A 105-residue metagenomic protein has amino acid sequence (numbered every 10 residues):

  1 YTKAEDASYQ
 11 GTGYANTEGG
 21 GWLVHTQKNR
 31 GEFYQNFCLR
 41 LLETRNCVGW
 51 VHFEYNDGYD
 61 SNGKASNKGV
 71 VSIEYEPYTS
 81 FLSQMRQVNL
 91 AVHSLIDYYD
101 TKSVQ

Functional and structural regions predicted by a protein language model:
Y1-F37, F53-D57: Active-site clefts of carbohydrate-active enzymes
T44: Acidic-histidine catalytic/liganding microenvironments
W50: Conserved, mostly hydrophobic/aromatic
F53-Q105: Aromatic-rich peripheral "rim/lid" segments of glycoside hydrolase catalytic domains that contact and position glycan
